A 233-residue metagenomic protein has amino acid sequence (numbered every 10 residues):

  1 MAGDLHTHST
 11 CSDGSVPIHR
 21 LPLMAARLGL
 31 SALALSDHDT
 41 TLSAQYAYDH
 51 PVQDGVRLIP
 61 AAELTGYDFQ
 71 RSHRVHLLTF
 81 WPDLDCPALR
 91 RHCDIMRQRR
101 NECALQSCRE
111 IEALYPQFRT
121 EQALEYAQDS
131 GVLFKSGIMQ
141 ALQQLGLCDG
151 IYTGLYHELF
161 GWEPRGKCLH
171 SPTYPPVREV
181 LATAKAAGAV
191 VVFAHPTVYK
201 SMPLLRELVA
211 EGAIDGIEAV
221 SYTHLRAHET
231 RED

Functional and structural regions predicted by a protein language model:
A2-S12, A194-P196: Histidine-centered catalytic micro-motifs
G14-M24, Y199-E207: Short, acidic/polar
P22-L42, R57-E63: Divalent metal-dependent hydrolysis catalytic cores, especially in the metallo-beta-lactamase
L42-P51: Metal-dependent catalytic neighborhoods of phosphoester/phosphodiester hydrolases
V52-E207: Extended substrate/RNA-proximal surfaces in nucleic-acid metabolism proteins
E211-G216: Glycine-enriched alpha-helix->loop->beta-strand junction motifs that scaffold or abut catalytic
T223-T230: Conserved small/polar residues in nucleotide/adenosyl-binding loops
